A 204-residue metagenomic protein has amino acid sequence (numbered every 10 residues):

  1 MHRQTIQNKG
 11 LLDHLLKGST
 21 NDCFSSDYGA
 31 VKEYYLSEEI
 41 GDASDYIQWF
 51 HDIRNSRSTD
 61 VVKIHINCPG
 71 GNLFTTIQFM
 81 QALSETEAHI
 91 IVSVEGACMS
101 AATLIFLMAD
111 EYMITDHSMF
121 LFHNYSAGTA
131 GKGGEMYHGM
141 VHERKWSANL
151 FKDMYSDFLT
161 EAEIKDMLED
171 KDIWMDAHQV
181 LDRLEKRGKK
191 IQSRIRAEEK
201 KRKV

Functional and structural regions predicted by a protein language model:
M1-L104, M108-V204: N-terminal organellar transit peptides
